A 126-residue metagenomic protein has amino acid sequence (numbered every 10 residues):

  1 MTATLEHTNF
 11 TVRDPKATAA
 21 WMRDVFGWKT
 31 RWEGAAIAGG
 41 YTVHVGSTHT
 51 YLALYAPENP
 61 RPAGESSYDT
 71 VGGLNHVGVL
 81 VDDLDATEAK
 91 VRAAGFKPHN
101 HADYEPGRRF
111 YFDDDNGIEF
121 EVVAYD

Functional and structural regions predicted by a protein language model:
T2, N9-L52, A93: Core segments of cupin and vicinal oxygen chelate
L5-H7, G73-H76: Eukaryotic phosphotyrosine signaling hubs
N9-T11, G78-D82: Short hydrophobic/aromatic beta-strand micro-patches that form the beta-sheet surface supporting nucleotide- or nucleic
W21, D85-K90: Short amphipathic alpha-helices within nucleic acid-binding modules
A38-G39, P60-E65: A short, acidic/glycine-rich surface segment
G39, G73, P106: Exposed loop/turn and edge beta-strand positions of beta-sandwich/beta-sheet ligand-binding modules
A53-Y55, E121: Conserved beta-strand in the GNAT
E88, R92-D126: Vicinal oxygen chelate
